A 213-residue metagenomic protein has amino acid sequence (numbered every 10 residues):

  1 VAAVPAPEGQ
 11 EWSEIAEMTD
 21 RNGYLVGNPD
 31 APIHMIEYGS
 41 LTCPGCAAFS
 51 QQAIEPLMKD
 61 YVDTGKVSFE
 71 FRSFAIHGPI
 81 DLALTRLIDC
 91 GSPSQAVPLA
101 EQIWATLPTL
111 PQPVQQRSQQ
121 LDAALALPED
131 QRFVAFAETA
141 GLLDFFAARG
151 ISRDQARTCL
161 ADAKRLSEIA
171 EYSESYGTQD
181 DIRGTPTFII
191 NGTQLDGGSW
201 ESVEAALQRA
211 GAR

Functional and structural regions predicted by a protein language model:
V1, S40, D130-R213: C-terminal cap of thioredoxin/glutaredoxin-like
V1-D81, S173-E174, A212-R213: Extracytoplasmic thiol/disulfide redox context detector
A3-M18, E101-I103, D130-A140: Periplasmic c-type cytochrome electron-transfer domains
E11-S13, L110, W200: Tryptophan-centered motif/residue detector
A16, C90, C159: Functionally engaged cysteine thiol sites
P32, C46-S50, S73-D81, S92-A96 (+6 more regions): Solvent-exposed, acidic/flexible segments
I36-Y38, Q120-A124, S152-D154: A short alpha-helix capping/helix-coil boundary motif
L41, A47-F133: Structural alpha/beta surface segment adjacent to cysteine/selenocysteine redox centers across thiol/disulfide enzymes
